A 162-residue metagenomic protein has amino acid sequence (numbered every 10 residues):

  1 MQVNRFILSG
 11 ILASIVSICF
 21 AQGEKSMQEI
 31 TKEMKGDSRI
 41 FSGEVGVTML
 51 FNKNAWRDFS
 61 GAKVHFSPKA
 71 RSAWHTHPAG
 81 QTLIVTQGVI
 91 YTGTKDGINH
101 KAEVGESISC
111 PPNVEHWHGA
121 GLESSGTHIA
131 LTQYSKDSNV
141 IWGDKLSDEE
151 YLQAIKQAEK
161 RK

Functional and structural regions predicted by a protein language model:
M1-L8: Bacterial N-terminal signal peptides that target proteins for export
S9-S17: Bacterial N-terminal signal peptides
I18-D58, V140-K162: A short, N-terminal "cap"/entry segment at the start of jelly-roll beta-barrel domains of the cupin/DSBH fold
S60-H77: Conserved short histidine dyad/triad with adjacent acidic residue
W74, T92-G93, E115-G121: Short beta-strand His + acidic residue motifs that chelate non-heme Fe in jelly-roll/DSBH and cupin folds
H77-Y91, K95-D96: Glycine- and acidic-residue-biased ligand/ion/polar-headgroup-sensing regions
D96-N113: Short acidic-glycine-tyrosine-enriched beta hairpin
S124-I141: A short hydrophobic beta-strand segment most commonly corresponding to one strand of the jelly-roll/cupin
